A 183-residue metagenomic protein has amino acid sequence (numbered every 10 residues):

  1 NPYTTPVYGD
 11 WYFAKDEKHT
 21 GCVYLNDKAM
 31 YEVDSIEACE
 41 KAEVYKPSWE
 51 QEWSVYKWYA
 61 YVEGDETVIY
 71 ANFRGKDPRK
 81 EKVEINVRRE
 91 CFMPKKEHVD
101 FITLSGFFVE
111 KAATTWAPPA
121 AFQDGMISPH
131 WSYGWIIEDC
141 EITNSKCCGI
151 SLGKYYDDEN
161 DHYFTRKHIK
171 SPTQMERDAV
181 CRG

Functional and structural regions predicted by a protein language model:
N1-W131, I136, E141-T143, G149-C181: Extracellular polysaccharide-degrading/modifying enzymes targeting complex plant/algal/animal polysaccharides
